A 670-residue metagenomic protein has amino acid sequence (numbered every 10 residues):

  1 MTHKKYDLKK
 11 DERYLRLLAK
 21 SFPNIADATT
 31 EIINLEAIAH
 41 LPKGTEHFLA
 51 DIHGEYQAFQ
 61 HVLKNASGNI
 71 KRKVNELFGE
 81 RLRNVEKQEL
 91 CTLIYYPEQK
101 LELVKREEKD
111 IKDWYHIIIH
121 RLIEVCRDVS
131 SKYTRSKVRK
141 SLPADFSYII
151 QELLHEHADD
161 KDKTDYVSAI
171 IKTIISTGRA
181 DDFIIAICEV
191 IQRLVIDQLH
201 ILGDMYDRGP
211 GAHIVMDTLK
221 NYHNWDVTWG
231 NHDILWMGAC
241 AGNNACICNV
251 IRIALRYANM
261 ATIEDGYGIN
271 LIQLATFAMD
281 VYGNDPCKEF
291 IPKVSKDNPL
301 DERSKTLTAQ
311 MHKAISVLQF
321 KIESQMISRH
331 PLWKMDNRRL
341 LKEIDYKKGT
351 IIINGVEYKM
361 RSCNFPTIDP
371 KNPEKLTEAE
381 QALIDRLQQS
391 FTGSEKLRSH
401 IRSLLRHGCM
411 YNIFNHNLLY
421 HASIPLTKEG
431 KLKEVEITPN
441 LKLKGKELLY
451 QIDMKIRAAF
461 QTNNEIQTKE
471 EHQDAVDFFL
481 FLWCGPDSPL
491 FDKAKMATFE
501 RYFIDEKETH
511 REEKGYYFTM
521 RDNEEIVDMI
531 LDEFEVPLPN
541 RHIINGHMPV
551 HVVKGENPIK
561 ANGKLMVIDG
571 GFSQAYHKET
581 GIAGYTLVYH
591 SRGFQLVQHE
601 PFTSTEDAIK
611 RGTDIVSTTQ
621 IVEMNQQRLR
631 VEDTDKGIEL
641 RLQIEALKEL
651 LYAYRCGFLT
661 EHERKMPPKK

Functional and structural regions predicted by a protein language model:
M1-K670: Feature recognizes metal-dependent phosphohydrolase scaffolds
